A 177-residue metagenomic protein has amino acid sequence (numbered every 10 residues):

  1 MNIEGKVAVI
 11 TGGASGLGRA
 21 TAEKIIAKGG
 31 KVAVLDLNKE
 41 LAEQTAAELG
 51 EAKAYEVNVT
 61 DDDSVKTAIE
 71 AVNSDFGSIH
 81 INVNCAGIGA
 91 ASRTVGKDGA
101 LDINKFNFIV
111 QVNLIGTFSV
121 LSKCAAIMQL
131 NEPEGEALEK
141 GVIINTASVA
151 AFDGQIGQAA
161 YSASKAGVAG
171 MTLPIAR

Functional and structural regions predicted by a protein language model:
N2-V32, I175: Canonical Rossmann dinucleotide-binding motif of NAD(H)/NADP(H)-dependent dehydrogenases/reductases, specifically
K28-Q44: Conserved glycine-rich Rossmann-like NAD(P)H-binding loop of the short-chain dehydrogenase/reductase
K39-E40, Y55-I69, I103: The beta1-alpha1 cofactor-binding region of Rossmann-like NAD(H)/NADP(H)-dependent oxidoreductases
E51, A71-N84, A90, D102: A glycine-rich helix->loop->beta "capping" turn within Rossmann-like NAD(P)(H)-dependent oxidoreductase domains
K66, G89-N107, A126, L130-L138 (+1 more regions): Conserved mid-core segment of classical short-chain dehydrogenase/reductases
H80, I88, G99-S119, I143-I144 (+1 more regions): Catalytic Tyr-X3-Lys loop
L121, S164: Active-site helix of classical SDR
S148: Residue(s) in the substrate-gating loop at a strand-loop-helix junction that position the organic substrate next
